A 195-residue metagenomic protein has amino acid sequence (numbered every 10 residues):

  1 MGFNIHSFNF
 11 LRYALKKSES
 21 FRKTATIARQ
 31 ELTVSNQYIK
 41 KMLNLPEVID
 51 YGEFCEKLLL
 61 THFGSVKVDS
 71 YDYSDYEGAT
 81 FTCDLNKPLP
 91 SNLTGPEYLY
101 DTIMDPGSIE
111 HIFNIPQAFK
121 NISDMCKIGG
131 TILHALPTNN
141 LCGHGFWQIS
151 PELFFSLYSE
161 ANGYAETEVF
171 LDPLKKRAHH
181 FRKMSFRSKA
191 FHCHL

Functional and structural regions predicted by a protein language model:
M1-H6, E31, I39-K40, P88-P90: Catalytic cores of nucleotide-sugar-dependent glycosyltransferases that transfer UDP/GDP/TDP-activated
M1-R22, T33: Class I SAM-dependent methyltransferase Rossmann-like catalytic core, especially the SAM/SAH-binding loop
F3-F8, T24, G52-E56, W147-P151: A structural signal for well-ordered alpha-helical scaffolds and beta->alpha junctions
S20-R22, R29-E56: Class I S-adenosyl-L-methionine-dependent methyltransferase module
K23-I27, D50-C142: Conserved SAM-binding loop
E31, D75-E77, K87, L171-K176: Residue-level detector of flexible, active-site-proximal loop/helix-junction positions within diverse enzyme catalytic
N36-K41, T80-T82, G145-W147, H179-R182: Short aromatic-enriched loop/helix-cap "lid" or pocket-rim segments at secondary-structure transitions that line
H62-F63, G95, F113-L195: S-adenosyl-L-methionine-dependent methyltransferase catalytic module, highlighting the catalytic core
